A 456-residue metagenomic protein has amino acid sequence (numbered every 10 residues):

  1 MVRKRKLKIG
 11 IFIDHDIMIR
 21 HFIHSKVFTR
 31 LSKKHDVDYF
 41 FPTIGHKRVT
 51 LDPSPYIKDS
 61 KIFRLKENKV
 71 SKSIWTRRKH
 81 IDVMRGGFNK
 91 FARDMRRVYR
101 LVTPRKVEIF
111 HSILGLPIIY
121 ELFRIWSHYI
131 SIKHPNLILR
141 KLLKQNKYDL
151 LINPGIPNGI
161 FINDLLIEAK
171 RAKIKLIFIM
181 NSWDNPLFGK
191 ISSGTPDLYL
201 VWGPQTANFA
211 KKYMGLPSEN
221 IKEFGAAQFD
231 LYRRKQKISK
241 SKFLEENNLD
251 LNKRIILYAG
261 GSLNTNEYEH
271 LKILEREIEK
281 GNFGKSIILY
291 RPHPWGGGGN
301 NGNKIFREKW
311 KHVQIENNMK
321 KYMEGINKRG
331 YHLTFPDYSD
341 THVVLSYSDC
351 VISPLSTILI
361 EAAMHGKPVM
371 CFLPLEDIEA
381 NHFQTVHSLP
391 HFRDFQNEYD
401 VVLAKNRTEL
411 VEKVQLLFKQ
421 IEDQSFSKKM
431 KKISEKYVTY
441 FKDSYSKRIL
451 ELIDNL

Functional and structural regions predicted by a protein language model:
G10, R140-G159, S348-P354: Short N-terminal targeting/anchoring amphipathic segment
F12-S25, N153-G159, T265-Y268: A short, glycine/small-residue-rich beta-strand->loop->alpha-helix junction that serves as a flexible
I23-T29, F229-R329: Conserved catalytic-core segment of nucleotide-activated headgroup transferases in glycan assembly
D38-L139, K144-Q145, K304-I305, E324: Conserved N-terminal ligand/cofactor-binding loop architecture of enzyme catalytic domains
S127-I130, P154-I160, L166-K240: Active-site-proximal region of nucleotide-activated glycan assembly enzymes, centered on histidine/acidic-rich loops
L143-K144, G298-I358, H365: Donor nucleotide-activated moiety binding/catalytic core segment of transferases that use nucleotide-activated donors
S193-P196, L216-S218, E223, T357-Y437: Catalytic binding pocket for nucleotide-activated donors in carbohydrate/polymer assembly enzymes
F441-L456: C-terminal alpha-helical cap of glycosyltransferases
